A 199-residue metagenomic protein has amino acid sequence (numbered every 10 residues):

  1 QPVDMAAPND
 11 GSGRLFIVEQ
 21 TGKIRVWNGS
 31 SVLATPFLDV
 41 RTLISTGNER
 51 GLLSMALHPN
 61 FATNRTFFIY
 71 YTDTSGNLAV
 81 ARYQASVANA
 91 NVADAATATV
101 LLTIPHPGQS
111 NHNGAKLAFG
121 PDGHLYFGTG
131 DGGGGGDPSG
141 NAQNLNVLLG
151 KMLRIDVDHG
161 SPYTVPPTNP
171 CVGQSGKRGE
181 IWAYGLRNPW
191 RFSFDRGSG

Functional and structural regions predicted by a protein language model:
Q1-G136, R191-F194, S198-G199: Acidic, Gly/Ser/Thr-rich repeat motifs that build Ca2+-stabilized beta-propeller blades
Q20, D122-G123, G130-D131, L148-L149 (+4 more regions): A fold-level detector for beta-propeller and closely related beta-sheet-rich head/sensor domains
V32, N89-D94, P162-Q174: Blade/loop signatures of beta-propeller domains
V80-A88, G140-D158: Beta-propeller blade signature
P107-Q109, T168-I181: Short, well-ordered junction/capping motifs at the entry into regular secondary structure
G132-P138, G173-K177, N188: Flexible glycine/proline-enriched surface loops and loop-helix/loop-strand junctions
G135-V147, Y163-P167: Acidic/polar, solvent-exposed loop segments in beta-strand-rich repeat domains
K177-G199: Repeat-solenoid scaffold signature
